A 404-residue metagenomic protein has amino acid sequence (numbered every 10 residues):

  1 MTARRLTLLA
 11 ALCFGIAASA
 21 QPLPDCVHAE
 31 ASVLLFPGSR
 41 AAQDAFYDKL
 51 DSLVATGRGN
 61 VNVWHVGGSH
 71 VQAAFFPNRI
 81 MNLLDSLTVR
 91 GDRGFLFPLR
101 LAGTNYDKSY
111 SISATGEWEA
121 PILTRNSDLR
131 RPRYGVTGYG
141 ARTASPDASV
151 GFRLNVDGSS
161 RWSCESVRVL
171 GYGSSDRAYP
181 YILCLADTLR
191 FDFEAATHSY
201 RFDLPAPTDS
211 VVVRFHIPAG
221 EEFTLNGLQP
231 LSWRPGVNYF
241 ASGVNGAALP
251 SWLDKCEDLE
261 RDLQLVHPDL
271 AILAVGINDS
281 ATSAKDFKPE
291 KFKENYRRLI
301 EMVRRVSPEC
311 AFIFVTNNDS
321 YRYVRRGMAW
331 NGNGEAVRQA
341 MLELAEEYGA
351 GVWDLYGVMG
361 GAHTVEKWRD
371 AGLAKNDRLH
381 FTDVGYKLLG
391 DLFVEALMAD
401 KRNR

Functional and structural regions predicted by a protein language model:
M1-V27, R404: Bacterial Sec-dependent N-terminal signal peptides
L23-H65, P121, T137: Membrane/wall-proximal cationic-aromatic binding patches
G38-V54, W252-L265, E294-M302, E335-Q339: Alpha-helical scaffolding within the catalytic cores of extracellular/periplasmic polymer-degrading hydrolases
A55, V71, F75, M81-V89 (+4 more regions): Sec-exported extracytoplasmic/periplasmic mature domains
V66-S69, S242-G246, L273-N278, V315-D319 (+1 more regions): Active-site-proximal beta-strand/loop segments in catalytic clefts of secreted hydrolases
Q72-L183, T188, D192-E294, H380: Conserved SGNH/GDSL esterase-like catalytic core that processes O-acyl groups on lipids and polysaccharides
C256-E257, N318-R404: Catalytic His-Asp segment of secreted/periplasmic serine-dependent ester chemistry enzymes
L270-G276, Y296-R304, A311-T316, S320 (+1 more regions): Conserved, well-ordered alpha-helix/loop/beta-strand core segments that scaffold catalytic motifs
